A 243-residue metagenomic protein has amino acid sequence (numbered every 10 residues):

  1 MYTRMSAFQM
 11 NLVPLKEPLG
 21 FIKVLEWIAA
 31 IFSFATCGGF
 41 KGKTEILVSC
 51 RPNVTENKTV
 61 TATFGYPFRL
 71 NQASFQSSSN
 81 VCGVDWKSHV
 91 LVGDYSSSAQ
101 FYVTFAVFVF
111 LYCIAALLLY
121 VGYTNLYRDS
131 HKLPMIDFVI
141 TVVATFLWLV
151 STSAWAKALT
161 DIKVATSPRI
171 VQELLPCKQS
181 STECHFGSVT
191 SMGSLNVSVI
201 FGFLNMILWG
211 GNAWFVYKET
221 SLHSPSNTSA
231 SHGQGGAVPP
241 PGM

Functional and structural regions predicted by a protein language model:
M1-W27, A115-A144, W214-G233, P239-G242: Helix-loop boundary elements of multi-pass alpha-helical membrane proteins
Y2-T124: N-terminal helical submodule of small eukaryotic multi-pass membrane proteins
L15-I28, D94-A115, L133-V150, S191-G211: Physicochemical signature of membrane-embedded alpha-helices that form the seven-helix bundle of GPCRs, emphasizing
T36, L147-D161, N212-F215: C-terminal TM-helix exit segments that contain a strictly Trp-centered aromatic cap at the helix terminus
G39-E45, Y123-K132, K157-K163, M192-L195: Membrane-lumen (extracellular) interface motif
R51-P67, T152-L195, P225-P239: Juxtamembrane loop segments immediately following a transmembrane helix
Q72-Q76, Y120, A156, K163 (+2 more regions): Amphipathic alpha-helical interaction segments
G83, F138, T182-C184: Short, motif-level signal for alpha-helix interfacial/capping segments enriched in acidic residues and aromatics/proline
